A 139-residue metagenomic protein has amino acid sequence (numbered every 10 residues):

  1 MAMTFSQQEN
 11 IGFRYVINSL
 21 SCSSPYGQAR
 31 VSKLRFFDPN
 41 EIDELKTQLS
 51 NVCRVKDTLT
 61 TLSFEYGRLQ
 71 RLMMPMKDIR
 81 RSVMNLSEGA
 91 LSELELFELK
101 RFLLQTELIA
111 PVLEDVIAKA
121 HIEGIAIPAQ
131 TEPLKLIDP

Functional and structural regions predicted by a protein language model:
M1-P139: Conserved amphipathic alpha-helical "coupling/scaffold" segments that transmit conformational changes between domains
